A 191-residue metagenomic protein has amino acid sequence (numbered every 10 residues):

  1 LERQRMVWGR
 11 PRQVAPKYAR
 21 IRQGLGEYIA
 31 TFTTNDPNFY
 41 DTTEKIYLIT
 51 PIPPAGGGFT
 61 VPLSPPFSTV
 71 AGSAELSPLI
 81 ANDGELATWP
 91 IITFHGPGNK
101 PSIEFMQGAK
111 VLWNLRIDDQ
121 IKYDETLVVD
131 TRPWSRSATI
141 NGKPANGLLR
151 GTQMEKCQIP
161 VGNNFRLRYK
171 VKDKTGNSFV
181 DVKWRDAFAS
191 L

Functional and structural regions predicted by a protein language model:
L1-D41, D186, L191: Short beta-strand and beta-hairpin "edge-sheet" elements
K45-L191: Intrinsically disordered, low-complexity segments enriched in serine, threonine, and glycine
